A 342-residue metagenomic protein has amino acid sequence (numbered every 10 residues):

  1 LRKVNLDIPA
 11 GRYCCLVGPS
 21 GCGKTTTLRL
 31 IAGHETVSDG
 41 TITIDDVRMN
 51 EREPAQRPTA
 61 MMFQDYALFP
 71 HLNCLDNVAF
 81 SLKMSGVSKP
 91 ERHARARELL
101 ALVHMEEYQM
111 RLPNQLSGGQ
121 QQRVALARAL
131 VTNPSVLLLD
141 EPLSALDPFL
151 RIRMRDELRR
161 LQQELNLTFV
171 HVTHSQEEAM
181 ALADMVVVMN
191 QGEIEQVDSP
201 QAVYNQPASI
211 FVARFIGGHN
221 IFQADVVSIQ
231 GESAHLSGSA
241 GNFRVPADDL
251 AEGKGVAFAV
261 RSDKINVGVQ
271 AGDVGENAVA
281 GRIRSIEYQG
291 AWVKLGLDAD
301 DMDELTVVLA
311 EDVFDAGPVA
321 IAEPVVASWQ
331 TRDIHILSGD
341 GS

Functional and structural regions predicted by a protein language model:
L1-P9, G40: Conserved beta-strand
V17-P19: The feature captures the beta-strand-to-loop junction immediately N-terminal to the Walker
T25-L28, V124: ABC ATPase nucleotide-binding domain helices that frame the ATP-binding cleft
A32: Helix-to-loop junction immediately C-terminal to a conserved catalytic motif
G40-R48: Conserved ABC transporter NBD signature motif
R52-A60, Q64-F211: ABC ATPase nucleotide-binding domains
H219, I229-S342: Non-catalytic connector elements of ABC transporters
